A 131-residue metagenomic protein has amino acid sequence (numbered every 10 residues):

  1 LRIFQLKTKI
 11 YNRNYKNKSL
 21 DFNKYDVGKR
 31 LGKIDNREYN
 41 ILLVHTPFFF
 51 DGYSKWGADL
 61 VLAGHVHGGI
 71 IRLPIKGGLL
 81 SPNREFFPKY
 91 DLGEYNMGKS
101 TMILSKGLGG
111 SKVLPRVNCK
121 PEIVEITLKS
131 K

Functional and structural regions predicted by a protein language model:
L1-K131: Soluble catalytic domains of enzymes that build or remodel membrane lipids, polysaccharides, and related
